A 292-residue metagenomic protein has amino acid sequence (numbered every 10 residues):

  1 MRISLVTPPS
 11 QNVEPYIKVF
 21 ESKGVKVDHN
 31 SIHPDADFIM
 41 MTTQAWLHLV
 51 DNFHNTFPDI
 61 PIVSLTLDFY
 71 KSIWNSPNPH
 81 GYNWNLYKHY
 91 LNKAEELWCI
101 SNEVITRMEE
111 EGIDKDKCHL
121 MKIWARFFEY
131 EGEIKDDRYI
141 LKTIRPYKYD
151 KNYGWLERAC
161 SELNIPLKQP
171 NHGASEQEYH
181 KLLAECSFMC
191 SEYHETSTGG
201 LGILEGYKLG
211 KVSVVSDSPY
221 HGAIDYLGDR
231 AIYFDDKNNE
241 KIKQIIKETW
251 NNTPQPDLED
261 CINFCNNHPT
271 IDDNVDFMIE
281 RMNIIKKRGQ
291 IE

Functional and structural regions predicted by a protein language model:
F38-M40, H54-S76, W98: Active-site proximal beta-strand in glycosyltransferases
Y70, E103, L120-E131, F264: Short beta-strand->alpha-helix junction loop in the catalytic core of nucleotide-activated group-transfer enzymes
P77-L97, A184: Membrane-proximal helix-turn-helix segments that form the acceptor-binding/catalytic region of lipid-linked
R126, E131-K151, E157-C160: Conserved donor-binding/catalytic core segment of Leloir-type glycosyltransferases
Y130, K237, N251-I291: A charged, aromatic-enriched C-terminal amphipathic alpha-helix characteristic of glycosyltransferases across folds
K181-T198, K211: Acidic donor-binding loop of glycosyltransferase active sites
V212-S216: Short hydrophobic beta-strand element within catalytic cores of glycosyltransferases and related nucleotide-activated
G228-N239, K247-P254: Conserved acidic donor-binding segment of nucleotide-sugar-dependent glycosyltransferases
